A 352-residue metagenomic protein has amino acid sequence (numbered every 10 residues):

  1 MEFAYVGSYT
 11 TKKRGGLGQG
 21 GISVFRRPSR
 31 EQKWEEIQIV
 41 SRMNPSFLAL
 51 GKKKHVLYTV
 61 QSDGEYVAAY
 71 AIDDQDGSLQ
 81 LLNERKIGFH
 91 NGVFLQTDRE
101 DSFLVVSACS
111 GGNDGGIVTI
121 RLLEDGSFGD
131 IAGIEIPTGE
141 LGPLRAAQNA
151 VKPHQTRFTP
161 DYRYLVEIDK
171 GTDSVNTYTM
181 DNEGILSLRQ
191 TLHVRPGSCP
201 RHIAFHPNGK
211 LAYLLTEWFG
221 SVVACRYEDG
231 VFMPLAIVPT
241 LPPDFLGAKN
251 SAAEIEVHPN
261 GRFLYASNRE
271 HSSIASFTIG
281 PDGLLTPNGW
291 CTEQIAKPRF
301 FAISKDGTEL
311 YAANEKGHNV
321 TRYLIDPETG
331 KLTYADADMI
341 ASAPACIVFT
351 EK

Functional and structural regions predicted by a protein language model:
Y9-T11, S62, C109-G111, L122 (+7 more regions): Short loop/turn segments immediately following the C-termini of beta-strands
K13, R42-K52, G88-E100, T138-D161 (+4 more regions): Beta-rich, blade/repeat-based domains predominating in secreted/periplasmic proteins but also intracellular
F25-E31, Y70-G77, T119-G129, Y178-I185 (+3 more regions): Short loop/turn segments immediately following beta-strands, especially the blade-tip and inter-blade linker loops
E35-D101: Blade-loop segments of beta-propeller domains
E35-V40, Q80-K86, A132, G139-A146 (+4 more regions): A short beta-strand motif characteristic of beta-propeller blades
S78-Q155: Asp-box/WD-like beta-propeller blade repeats and closely related beta-sheet repeat scaffolds
E315-N319, T333-K352: Blade-level signature of beta-propeller repeat domains, shared across WD40, Kelch, NHL, RCC1 and BNR/Asp-box propellers
